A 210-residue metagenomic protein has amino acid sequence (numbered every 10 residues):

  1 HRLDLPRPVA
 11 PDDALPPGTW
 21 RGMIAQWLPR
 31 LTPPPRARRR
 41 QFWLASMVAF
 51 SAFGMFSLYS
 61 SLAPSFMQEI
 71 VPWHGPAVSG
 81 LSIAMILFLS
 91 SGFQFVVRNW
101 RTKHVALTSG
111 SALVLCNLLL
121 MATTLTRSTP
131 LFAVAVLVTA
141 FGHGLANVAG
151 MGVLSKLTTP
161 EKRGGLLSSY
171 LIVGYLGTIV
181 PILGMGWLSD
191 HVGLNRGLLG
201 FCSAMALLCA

Functional and structural regions predicted by a protein language model:
H1, L198-A210: Symmetry-related core transmembrane helices of the 12-TM Major Facilitator Superfamily/SLC fold
H1-G22, Q26: C-terminal membrane-cytosol helix-exit motif in multi-pass small-molecule transporters
R40-S82: Helix-loop boundary and gating motifs at the non-cytosolic
F50, L81-A84, F88, L137 (+1 more regions): Transmembrane alpha-helical cores of Major Facilitator Superfamily
V78-T102, L113-C116: Transmembrane alpha-helices of Major Facilitator/SLC transporters
H104-V148: C-terminal transmembrane helical hairpin of 12-TM major facilitator-type secondary transporters
H143, G150-R196, F201: A late C-terminal transmembrane helix in Major Facilitator Superfamily
